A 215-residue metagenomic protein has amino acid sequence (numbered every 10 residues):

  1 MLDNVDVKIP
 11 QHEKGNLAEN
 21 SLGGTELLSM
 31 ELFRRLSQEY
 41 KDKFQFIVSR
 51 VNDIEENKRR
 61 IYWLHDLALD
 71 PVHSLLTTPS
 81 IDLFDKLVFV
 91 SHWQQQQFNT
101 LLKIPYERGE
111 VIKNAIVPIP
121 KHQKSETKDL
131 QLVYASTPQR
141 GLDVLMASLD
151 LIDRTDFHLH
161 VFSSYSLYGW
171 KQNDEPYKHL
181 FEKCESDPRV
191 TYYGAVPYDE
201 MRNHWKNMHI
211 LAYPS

Functional and structural regions predicted by a protein language model:
M1-I54: N-terminal pre-catalytic "stem/leader" segment of glycosyltransferase-like enzymes
F44-P71, D85-F89, E110-I112: Active-site proximal beta-strand in glycosyltransferases
L67-L87, H179-K183: Membrane-proximal helix-turn-helix segments that form the acceptor-binding/catalytic region of lipid-linked
D85-N99, I104-K121: Donor nucleotide-sugar binding/catalytic pocket of nucleotide-sugar-dependent glycosyltransferases
K124-G141, M146-L149, L159-H160: Conserved donor-binding/catalytic core segment of Leloir-type glycosyltransferases
H158-P176, G194: Glycosyltransferase donor-sugar binding loop
D174-D199: Nucleotide-activated donor-binding/catalytic signature segment of Leloir-type glycosyltransferases, i.e., the conserved
K206-S215: Acidic donor-binding loop of glycosyltransferase active sites
